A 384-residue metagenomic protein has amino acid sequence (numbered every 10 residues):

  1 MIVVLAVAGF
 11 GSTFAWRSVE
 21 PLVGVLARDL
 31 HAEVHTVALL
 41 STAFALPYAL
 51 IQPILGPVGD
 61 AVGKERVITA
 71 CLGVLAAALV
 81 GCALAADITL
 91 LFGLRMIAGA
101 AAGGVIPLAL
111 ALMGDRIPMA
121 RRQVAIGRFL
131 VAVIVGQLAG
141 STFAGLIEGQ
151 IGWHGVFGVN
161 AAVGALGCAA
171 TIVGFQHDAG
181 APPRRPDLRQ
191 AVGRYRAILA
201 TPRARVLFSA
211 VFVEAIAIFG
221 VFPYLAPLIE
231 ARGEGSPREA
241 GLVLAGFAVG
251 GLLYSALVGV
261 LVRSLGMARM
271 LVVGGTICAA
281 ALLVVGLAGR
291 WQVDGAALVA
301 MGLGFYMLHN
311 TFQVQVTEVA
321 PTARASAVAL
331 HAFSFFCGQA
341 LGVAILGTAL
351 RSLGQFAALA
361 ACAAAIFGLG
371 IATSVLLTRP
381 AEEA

Functional and structural regions predicted by a protein language model:
H31, G63, L84-L90, P118 (+2 more regions): Helix-breaking motifs and short loop linkers at transmembrane-helix boundaries and internal kinks in secondary membrane
L50-A86: Conserved MFS/SLC helix-loop-helix module at the cytosolic interface between two early adjacent transmembrane helices
I51-G63, Y254-G266, L350-R351: Helix-to-loop junctions at the C-terminal end of transmembrane segments in multipass secondary transporters
A78, T89-A98, Q292-A300: Paired small-residue
L90, M119, V124, R128-F175: Helix-loop-helix hairpin linking two adjacent transmembrane segments in secondary transporters
L94-V133: Cytoplasmic helix-loop-helix junction between adjacent transmembrane helices in 12-TM secondary transporters
Q176-F208: Juxtamembrane intracellular "pre-TM" segments in multi-pass secondary transporters
